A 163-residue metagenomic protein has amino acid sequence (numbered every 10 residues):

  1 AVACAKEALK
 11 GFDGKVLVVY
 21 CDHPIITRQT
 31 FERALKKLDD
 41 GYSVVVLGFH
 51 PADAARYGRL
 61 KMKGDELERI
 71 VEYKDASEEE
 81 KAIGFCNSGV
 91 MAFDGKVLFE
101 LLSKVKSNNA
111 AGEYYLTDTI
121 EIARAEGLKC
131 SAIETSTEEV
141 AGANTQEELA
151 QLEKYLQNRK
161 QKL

Functional and structural regions predicted by a protein language model:
A1-G64, S88, A92-G95, E100-V105: Conserved beta-loop-beta/alpha segment of the NTase-like Rossmann-fold superfamily that binds/positions NTPs
K10, G142-A143, L163: Glycine-centered secondary-structure boundary/capping sites
L38-D40, G112-Y114, L163: A generic membrane alpha-helix/interface feature
V46-G48, N158-L163: Conserved ATP-binding module of the ATP-grasp superfamily
E68-A141, Q146-N158: Catalytic-core segments of class I nucleotidyltransferases/pyrophosphorylases that form NMP-activated intermediates
